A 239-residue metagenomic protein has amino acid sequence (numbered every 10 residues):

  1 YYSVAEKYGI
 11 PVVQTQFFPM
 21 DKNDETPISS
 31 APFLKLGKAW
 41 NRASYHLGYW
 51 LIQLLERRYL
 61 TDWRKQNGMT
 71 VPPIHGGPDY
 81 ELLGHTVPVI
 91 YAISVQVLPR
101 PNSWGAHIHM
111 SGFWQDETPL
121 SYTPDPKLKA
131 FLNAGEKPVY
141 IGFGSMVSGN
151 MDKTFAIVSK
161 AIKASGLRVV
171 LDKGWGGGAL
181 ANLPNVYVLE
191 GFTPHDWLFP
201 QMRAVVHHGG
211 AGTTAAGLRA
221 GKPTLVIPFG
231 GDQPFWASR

Functional and structural regions predicted by a protein language model:
Y1-P138, S145-A156, K160-L167, A181: Nucleotide-sugar-dependent glycosyltransferase catalytic domains
I10-P11, N185, P223-T224: Glycine-enriched alpha-helix->loop->beta-strand junction motifs that scaffold or abut catalytic
T15, A92-I93, S111, G142 (+4 more regions): Generic beta-strand/beta-sheet core signal
S30-F33, Y187-L189, L225: Short, hinge-like loop/turn segments at secondary-structure boundaries
V95-V97, Q115-D116, G144-S148, G176-G177 (+3 more regions): Short, glycine-/Ser/Thr-/acidic-enriched flexible segments
Y140, G144, S159, V170 (+4 more regions): Generic hydrophobic alpha-helical scaffold/packing signal
G166, K173-H195, Q201: Nucleotide-activated donor-binding/catalytic signature segment of Leloir-type glycosyltransferases, i.e., the conserved
E190-S238: A donor-sugar binding/catalytic signature common to diverse glycosyltransferases and related nucleotide-sugar
